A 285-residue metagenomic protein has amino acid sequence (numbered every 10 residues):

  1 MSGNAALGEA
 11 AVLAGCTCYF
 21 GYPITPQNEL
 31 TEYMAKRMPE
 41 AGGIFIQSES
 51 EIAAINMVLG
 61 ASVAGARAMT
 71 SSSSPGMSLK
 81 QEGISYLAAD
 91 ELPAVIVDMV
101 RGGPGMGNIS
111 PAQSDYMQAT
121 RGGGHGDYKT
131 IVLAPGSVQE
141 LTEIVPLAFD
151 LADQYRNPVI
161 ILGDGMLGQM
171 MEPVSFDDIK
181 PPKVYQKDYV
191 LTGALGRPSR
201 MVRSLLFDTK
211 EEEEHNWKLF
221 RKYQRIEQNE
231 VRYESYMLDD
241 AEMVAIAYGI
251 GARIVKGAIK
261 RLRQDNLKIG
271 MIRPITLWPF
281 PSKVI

Functional and structural regions predicted by a protein language model:
M1-G122, K129: Thiamine diphosphate
S2-A6, F220-M243, K256: Glycine-/acidic-rich phosphate or pyrophosphate-binding loops and their flanking alpha/beta elements
A35-R37, S85-A88, P146-L151, F176-I179 (+1 more regions): Short, solvent-exposed amphipathic alpha-helical segments in soluble enzyme and RNA/protein-processing domains
R101-G103, G163-M170, G249-G251: Glycine-rich beta-alpha junction loops
S110-D164: Conserved thiamine diphosphate
R156-S235: Conformationally flexible catalytic loops at phosphate/diphosphate-handling active centers
Q228-E230, L267-K268, I272-L277: Catalytic-core signal marking the mid-to-C-terminal active-site face
L238-L267, W278-I285: Redox- and metal-dependent alpha/beta enzyme cores, enriched for Fe-S-associated oxidoreductases and cofactor-handling
